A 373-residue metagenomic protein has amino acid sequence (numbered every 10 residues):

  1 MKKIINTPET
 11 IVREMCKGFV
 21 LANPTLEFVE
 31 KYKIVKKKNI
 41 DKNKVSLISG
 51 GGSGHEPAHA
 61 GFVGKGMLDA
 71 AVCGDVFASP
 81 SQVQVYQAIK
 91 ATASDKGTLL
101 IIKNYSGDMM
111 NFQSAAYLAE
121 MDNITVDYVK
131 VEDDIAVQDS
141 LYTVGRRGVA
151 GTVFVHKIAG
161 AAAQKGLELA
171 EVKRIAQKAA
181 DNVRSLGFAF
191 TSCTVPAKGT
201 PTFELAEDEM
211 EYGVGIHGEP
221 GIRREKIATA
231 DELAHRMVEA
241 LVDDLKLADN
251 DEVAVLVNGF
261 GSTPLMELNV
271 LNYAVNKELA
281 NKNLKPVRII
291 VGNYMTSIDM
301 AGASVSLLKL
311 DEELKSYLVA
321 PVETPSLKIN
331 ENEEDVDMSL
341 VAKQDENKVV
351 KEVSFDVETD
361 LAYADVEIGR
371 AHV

Functional and structural regions predicted by a protein language model:
M1-R370: N-terminal loops that bind phosphate or other acidic moieties and the adjacent beta-alpha structural core
